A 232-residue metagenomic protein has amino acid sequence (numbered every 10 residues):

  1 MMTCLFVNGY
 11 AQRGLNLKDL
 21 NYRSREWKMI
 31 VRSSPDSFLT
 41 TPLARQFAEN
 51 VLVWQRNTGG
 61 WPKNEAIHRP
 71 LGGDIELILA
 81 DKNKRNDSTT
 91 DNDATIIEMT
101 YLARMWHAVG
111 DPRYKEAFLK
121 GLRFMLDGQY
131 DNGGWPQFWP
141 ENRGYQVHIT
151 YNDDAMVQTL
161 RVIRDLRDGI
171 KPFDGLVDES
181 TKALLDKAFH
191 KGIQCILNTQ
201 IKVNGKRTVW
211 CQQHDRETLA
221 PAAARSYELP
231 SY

Functional and structural regions predicted by a protein language model:
M1-Q12: Bacterial Sec-dependent N-terminal signal peptides
R13-R85, V203: Low-complexity, Ser/Thr/Pro/Gly-enriched N-terminal "stalk/linker" regions
R23-L39, F47, L52-V53, I96-D111 (+1 more regions): Well-ordered alpha-helical scaffold segments within catalytic/enzyme domains
L39-Q46, T89-I97, T150-R161, L184 (+2 more regions): Aromatic- and histidine-enriched alpha-helix N-cap/loop-to-helix transition segments that scaffold the rims
Q46-G60, A117-G134, K187-G205: Long, well-ordered core segments of solenoidal/helical folds
G59-W61, H107, G133-W135, I170-K171: Short loop/beta submotifs within extracellular cysteine-rich repeat domains
I67-R85, P136-D154, K206-S231: Carbohydrate-binding/catalytic loop surfaces
N142-Q146, P172-L184: Short coil/linker segments at helix-helix boundaries
